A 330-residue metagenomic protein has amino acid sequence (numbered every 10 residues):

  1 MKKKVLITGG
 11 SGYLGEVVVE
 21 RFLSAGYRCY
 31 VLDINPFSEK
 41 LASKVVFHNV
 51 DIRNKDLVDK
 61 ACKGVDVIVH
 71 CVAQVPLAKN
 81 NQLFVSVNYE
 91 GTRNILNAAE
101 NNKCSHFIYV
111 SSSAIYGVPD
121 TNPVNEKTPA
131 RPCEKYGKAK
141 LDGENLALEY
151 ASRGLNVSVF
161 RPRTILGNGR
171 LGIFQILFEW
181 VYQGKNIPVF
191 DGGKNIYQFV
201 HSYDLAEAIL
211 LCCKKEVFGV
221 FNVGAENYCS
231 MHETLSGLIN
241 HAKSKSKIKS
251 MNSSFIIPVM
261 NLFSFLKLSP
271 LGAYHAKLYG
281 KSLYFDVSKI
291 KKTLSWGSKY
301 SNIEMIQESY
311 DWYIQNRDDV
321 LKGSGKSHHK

Functional and structural regions predicted by a protein language model:
V5-A25: N-terminal Rossmann NAD(P)H-binding glycine-rich loop of SDR-like oxidoreductase domains
I52-Y89, A98, I115-V118: NAD(P)H-binding glycine-rich loop region in Rossmannoid oxidoreductase-like domains and their noncatalytic homologs
R53, L83-N94, E134, K138-A139 (+1 more regions): Glycine-rich NAD(P)-binding loop of the Rossmann-fold in SDR/ketoreductase-type enzymes
N94-K135, Y150: Conserved Rossmann-fold NAD(P)-dependent oxidoreductase catalytic core, especially the SDR/UDP-sugar
C133-S158: Active-site Tyr-X1-5-Lys
S158-Q175: Flexible, glycine-rich beta-alpha linker
F178-I187, Y197-H232, S236-N240: Alpha-helical substrate-binding/gating segment
K215-L271, V287, Q307-Y310, R317-H328: Mid/C-terminal beta-alpha module of Rossmann-like enzyme folds, strongest in SDR-family dehydrogenases/epimerases
